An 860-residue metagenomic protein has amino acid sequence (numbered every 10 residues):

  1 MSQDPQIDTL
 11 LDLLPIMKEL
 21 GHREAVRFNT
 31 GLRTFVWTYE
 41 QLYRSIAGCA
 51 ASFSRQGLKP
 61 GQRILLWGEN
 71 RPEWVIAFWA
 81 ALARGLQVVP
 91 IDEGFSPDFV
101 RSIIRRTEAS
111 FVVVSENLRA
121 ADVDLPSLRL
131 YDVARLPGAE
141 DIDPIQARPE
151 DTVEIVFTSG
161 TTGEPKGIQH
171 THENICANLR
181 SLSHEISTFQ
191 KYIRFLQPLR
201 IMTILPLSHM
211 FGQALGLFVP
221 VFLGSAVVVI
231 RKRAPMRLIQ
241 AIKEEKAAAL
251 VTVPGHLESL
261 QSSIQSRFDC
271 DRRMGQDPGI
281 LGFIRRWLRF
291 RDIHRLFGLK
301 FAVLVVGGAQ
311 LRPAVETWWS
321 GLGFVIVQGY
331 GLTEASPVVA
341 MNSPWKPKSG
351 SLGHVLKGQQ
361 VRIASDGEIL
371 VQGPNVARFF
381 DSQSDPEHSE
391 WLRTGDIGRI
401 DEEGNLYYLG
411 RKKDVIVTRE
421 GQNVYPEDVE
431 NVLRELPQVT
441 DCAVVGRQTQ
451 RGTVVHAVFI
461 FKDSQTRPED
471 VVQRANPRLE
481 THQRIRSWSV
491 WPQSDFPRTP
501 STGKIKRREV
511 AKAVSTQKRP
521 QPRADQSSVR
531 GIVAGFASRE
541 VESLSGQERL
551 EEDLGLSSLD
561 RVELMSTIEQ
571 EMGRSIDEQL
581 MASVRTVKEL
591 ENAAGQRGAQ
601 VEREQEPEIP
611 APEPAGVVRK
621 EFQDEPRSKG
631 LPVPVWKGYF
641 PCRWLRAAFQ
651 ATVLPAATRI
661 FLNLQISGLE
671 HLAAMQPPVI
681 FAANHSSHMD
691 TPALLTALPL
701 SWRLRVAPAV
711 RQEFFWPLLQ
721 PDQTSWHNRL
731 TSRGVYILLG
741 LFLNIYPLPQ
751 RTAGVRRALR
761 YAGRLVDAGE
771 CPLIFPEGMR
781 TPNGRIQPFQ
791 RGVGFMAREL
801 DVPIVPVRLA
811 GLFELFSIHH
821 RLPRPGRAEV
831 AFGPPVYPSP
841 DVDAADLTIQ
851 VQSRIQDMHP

Functional and structural regions predicted by a protein language model:
S2, V26-R71, V75-W79, S96-R101: Conserved AMP-binding/adenylate-forming core of the ANL superfamily
H22-E24, E140-F157, E164, Q190-R200: Conserved pre-ATP/AMP-binding loop-to-beta segment of ANL
V36-Y39, V153-R180: Conserved AMP-binding A3 loop
V112, I363, G367, G373 (+2 more regions): AMP-binding/adenylate-forming catalytic core of the ANL superfamily
C176-R200, L207-R291, K300: Conserved AMP-binding/adenylation subdomain of ANL enzymes
R289-L406, K412-V415, V429-E430, T440: Conserved AMP-binding/adenylate-forming
A443-G446, N476-A524: Conserved C-terminal "lid"/linker of ANL adenylate-forming enzymes
P468-E469, S515-Q517, V618-K620, S628 (+4 more regions): Non-catalytic C-terminal accessory region of glycerolipid acyltransferases and related lyso-lipid remodeling enzymes
